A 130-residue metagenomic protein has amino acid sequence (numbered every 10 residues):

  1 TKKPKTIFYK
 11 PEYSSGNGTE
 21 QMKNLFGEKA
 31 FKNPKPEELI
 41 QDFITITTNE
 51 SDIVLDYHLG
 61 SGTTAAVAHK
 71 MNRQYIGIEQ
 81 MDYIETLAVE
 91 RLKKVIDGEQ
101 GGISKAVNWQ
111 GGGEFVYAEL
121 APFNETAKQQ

Functional and structural regions predicted by a protein language model:
T1-I53, E85: Class I S-adenosyl-L-methionine
P4-T6, L55, R73-I76, G113-V116: Structural beta-strand/beta-sheet cores of well-ordered domains, especially the beta-sheet scaffolds that support
E12, K35, E79-D82, E119-N124: Short, flexible loop/turn elements at secondary-structure junctions
N17-M22, H69-R73, L120-T126: Short acidic (Asp/Glu) and glycine-rich catalytic loops that position anionic groups and cofactors
E20-K23, E90-R91, Q130: Surface-exposed beta-strand edges and their flanking turn/coil or helix-capping segments
I40-K105: Conserved S-adenosyl-L-methionine
K93-Q130: Class I S-adenosyl-L-methionine-dependent methyltransferase module
